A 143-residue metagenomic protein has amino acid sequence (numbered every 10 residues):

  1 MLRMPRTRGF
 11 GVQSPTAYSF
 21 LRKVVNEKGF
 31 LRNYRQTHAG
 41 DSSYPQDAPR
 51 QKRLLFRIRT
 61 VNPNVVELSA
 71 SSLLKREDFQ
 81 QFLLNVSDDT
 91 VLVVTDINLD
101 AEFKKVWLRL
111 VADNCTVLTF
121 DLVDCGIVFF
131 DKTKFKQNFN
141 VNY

Functional and structural regions predicted by a protein language model:
M1-V91, N98-Y143: A short alpha-helical cap/connector motif
